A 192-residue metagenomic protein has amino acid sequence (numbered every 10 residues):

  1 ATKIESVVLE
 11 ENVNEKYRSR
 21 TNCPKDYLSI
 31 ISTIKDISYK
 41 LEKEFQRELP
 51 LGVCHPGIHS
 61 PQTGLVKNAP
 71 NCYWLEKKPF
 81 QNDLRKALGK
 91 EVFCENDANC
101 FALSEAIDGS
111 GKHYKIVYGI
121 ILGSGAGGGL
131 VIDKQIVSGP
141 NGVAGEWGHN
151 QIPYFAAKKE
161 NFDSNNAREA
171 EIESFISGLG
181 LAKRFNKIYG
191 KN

Functional and structural regions predicted by a protein language model:
T2: Conserved Rossmann-like nucleotide-cofactor binding loop
V7, G52-C54: Short, well-ordered beta-strand segments
V7-E11, K16-R18, D26-S29, F93 (+1 more regions): Glycine/GP-enriched mid-protein hinge/lid loop-to-helix segment characteristic of carbohydrate kinases
T21, V53, L181: Residue-level signal for inorganic ion chemistry
C23-K35, Y39, R47-L51, I58-I116 (+1 more regions): Glycine-rich phosphate-binding loop and adjoining helix at the ATP-binding site of ATP-dependent phosphoryl-transfer
F45-E48, G139: A short alpha-helix-loop-beta-strand transition element characteristic of N-terminal alpha/beta dinucleotide-binding
P56-H59, G123-G125: Short glycine-rich anion-binding loops that position phosphate/pyrophosphate groups of nucleotides and phosphorylated
